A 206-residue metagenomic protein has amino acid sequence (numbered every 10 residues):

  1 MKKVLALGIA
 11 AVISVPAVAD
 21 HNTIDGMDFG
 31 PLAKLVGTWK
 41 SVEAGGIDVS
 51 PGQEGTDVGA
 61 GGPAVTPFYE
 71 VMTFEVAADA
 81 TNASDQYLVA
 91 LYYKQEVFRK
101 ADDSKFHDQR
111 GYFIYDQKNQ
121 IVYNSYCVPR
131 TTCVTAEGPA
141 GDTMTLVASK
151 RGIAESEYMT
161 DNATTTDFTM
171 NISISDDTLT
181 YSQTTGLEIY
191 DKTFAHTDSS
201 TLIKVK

Functional and structural regions predicted by a protein language model:
K2-A10: Sec-dependent signal peptide recognition, specifically the positively charged N-region followed immediately by
A10-A11, D20: Short coil-to-helix leader/linker segments, especially the first N-terminal amphipathic alpha-helix with its helix
S14-P16: N-terminal signal peptide c-region/cleavage motif recognized by signal peptidases
D20-K206: Hydrophobic small-molecule pocket/channel-lining residues, especially in calycin-type beta-barrels
